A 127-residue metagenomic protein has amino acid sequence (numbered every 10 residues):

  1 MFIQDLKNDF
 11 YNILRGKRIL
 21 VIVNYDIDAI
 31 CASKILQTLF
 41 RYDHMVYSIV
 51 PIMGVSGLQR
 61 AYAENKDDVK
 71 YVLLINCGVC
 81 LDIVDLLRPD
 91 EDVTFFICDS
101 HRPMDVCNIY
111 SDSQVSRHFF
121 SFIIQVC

Functional and structural regions predicted by a protein language model:
M1-C127: Replace "Mg2+/Mn2+-dependent" with "divalent metal-dependent
